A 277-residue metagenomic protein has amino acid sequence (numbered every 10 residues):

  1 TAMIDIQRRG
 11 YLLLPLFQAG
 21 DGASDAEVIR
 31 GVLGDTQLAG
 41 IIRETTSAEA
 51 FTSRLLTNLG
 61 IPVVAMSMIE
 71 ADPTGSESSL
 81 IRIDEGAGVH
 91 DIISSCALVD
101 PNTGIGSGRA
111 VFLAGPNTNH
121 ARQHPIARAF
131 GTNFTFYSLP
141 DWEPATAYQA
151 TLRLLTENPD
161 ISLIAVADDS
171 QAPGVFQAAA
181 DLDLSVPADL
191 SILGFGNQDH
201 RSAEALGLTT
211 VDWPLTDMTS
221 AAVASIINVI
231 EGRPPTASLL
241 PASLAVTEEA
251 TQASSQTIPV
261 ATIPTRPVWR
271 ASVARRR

Functional and structural regions predicted by a protein language model:
T1-R30, A39: Amphipathic helical "hinge" segments at domain boundaries
Q7, T57, G131, A180: Anion (oxyanion) recognition and catalysis
P15-D25, M68-E70, L80-D91, F112-A150 (+3 more regions): Hinge/beta->alpha junction and helix N-cap segments in small-molecule ligand-binding domains
A23-L38, Y148-D160: Short, well-structured alpha-helical segments in soluble
D35-T45, R109-A114, F136-S138, N158-D168 (+1 more regions): Periplasmic-binding protein-like
E44-H90, S170, G196-L208: Flexible loop/hinge segments that line or gate small-molecule binding clefts
E77-I83, I92, N158-L163, S170-R277: Flexible loop/turn connectors
H90-S138, A237-T251, S255-R270: An alpha-beta-alpha
